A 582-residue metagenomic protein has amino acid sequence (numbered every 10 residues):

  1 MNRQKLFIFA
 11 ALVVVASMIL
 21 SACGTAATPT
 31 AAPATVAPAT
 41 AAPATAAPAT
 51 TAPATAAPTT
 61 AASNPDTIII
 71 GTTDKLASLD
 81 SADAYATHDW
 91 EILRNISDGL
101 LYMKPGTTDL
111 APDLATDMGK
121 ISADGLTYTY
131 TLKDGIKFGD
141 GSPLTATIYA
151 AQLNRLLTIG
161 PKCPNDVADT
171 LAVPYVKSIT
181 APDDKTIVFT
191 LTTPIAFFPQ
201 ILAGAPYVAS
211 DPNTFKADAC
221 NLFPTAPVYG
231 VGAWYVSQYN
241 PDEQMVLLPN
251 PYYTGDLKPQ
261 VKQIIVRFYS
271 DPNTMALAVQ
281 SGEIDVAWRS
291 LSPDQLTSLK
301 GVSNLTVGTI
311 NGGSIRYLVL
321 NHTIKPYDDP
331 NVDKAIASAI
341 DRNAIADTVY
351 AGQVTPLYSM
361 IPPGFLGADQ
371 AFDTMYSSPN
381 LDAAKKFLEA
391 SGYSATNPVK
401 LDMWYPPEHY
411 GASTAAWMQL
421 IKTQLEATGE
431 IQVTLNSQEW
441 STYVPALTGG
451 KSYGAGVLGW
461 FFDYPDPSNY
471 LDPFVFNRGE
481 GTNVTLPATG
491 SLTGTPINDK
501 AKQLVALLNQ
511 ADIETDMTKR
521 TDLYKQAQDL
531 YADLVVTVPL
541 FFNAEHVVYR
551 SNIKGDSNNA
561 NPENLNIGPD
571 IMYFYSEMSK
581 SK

Functional and structural regions predicted by a protein language model:
G71-A123, N154, P227-V231: N-terminal lobe/hinge region of extracytoplasmic solute-binding protein
K104, L248-Y252, G312-A335, A339 (+2 more regions): A bilobed periplasmic-binding-protein/Venus flytrap-type ligand-binding module shared by bacterial periplasmic
K104-P105, A203-P259, Q263, D382 (+1 more regions): Gly/Pro-rich hinge or "lid" segments in bacterial periplasmic/extracellular proteins
D117-K162, V188, A278, P326-D328: Aromatic- and charge-enriched surface segment that lines or borders ligand/interaction sites
T131, D166-T214, Q238: Surface-exposed binding/hinge segments that line and control ligand-binding clefts or catalytic entry sites
L222, Y252-T297: Ligand-site clamp/hinge motif
W234, P356-S391, E408-A416: Structural transition elements
N240, Q244, A339-A368, S413-K422 (+1 more regions): Detector for C-terminal structural segments
